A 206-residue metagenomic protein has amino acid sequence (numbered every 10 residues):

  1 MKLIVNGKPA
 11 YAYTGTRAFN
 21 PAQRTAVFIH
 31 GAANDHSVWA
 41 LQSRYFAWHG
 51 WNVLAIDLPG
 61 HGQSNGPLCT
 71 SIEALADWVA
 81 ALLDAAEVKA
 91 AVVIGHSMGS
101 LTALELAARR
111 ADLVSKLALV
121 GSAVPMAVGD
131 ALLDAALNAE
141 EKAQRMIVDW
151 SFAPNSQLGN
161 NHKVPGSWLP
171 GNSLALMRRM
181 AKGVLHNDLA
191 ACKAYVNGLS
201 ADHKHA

Functional and structural regions predicted by a protein language model:
K2-G15, A40-W48, N52-M98: Active-site loop/oxyanion-hole signature of alpha/beta-hydrolase fold enzymes
A22, E87-A90, A111, H205-A206: Active-site acidic short loop of glycosyltransferases
A22-G31: Short beta-strand element of the alpha/beta-hydrolase
G31-N34, S97: Active-site glycine-rich loops that stabilize anionic/oxyanionic intermediates across multiple enzyme folds
A33, L58-G62, V124: Alpha/beta-hydrolase active-site loop signature
L101-D149: Flexible "cap/lid" loop of the alpha/beta hydrolase fold
D134-K204: Conserved alpha/beta-hydrolase catalytic His-Asp/Glu region
